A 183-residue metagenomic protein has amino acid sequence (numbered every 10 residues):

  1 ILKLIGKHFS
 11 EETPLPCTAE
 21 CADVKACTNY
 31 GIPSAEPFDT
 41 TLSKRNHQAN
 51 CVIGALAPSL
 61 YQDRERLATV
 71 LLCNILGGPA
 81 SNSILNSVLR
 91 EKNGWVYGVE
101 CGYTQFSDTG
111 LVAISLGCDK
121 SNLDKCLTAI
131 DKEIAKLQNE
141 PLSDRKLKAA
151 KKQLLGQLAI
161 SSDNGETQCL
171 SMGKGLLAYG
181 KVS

Functional and structural regions predicted by a protein language model:
I1-D23, T41, N46-C51, A57-L60 (+3 more regions): Charge-rich, well-structured scaffold segments of protease-associated domains
T28-G31, D39-S43: A generic local secondary-structure boundary/capping motif
S34-A35, L67-T69: Flexible glycine/proline-enriched surface loops and loop-helix/loop-strand junctions
A80: Conserved phosphate-interacting/catalytic interface
I84, L89: Active-site palm subdomain of RNA-directed nucleic acid polymerases
